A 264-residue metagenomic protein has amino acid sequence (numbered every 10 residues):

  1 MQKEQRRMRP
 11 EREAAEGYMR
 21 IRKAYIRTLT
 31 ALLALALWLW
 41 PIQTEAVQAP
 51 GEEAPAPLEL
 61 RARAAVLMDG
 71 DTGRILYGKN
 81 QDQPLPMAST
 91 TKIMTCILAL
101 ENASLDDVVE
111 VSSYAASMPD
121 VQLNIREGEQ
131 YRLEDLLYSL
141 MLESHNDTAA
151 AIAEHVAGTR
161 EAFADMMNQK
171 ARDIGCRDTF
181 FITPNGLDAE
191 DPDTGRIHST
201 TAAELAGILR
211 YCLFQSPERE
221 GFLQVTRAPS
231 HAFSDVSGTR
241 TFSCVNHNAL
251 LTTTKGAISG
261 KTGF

Functional and structural regions predicted by a protein language model:
Y18-L29: Bacterial N-terminal signal peptides that target proteins for export
R27-A31, A36-T90, L105-D107, A164: Beta-lactamase-like hydrolase cores
A56-L60, G158-F264: Penicillin-recognizing serine hydrolase domain
L60-R63, G70-D71, G78-D82, T90 (+7 more regions): Extracytoplasmic
Y77-L98, V108-V109, Y131-S139: Short active-site loop at a secondary-structure junction that contains or immediately precedes the catalytic residue(s)
K79-P86, D120-E127, D135-S139, A149-T159 (+2 more regions): Second-shell loop/turn segments in exported
S104-G128, T226-S237: Short, glycine/proline-biased beta-turn/loop segments that scaffold the active-site neighborhood
M118-A150, T200, T241-S259: Conserved catalytic neighborhood of penicillin-recognizing serine enzymes
